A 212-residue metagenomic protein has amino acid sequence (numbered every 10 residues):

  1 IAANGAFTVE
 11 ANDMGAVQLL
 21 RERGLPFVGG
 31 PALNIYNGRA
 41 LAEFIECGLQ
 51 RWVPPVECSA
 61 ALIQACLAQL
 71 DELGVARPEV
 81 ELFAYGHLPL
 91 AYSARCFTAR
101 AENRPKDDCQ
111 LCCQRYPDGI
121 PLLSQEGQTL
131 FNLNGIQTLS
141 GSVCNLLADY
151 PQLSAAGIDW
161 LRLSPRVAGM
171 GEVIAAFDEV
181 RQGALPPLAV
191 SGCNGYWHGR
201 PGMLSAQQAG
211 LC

Functional and structural regions predicted by a protein language model:
I1-R39, E43, Q50-C212: Active-site pocket-lining/capping segments in soluble small-molecule metabolic enzymes
